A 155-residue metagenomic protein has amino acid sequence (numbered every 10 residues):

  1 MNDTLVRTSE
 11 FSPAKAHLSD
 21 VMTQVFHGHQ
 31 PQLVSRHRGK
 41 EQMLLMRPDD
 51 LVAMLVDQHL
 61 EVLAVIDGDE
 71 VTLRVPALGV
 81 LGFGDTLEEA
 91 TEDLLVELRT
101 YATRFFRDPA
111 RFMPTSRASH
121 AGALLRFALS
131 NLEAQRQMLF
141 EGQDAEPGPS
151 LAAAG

Functional and structural regions predicted by a protein language model:
M1-M22: Bateman/CBS regulatory modules and CBS-like beta-alpha motifs in cytosolic regions of diverse proteins
D3, D20-L60, E92-G155: Short, charged, surface-exposed hinge/linker loops at domain edges that act as mobile lids or interdomain connectors
V6, K40-E41, G79-L81: Short, mixed charged/polar active-site loops that provide acid/base catalysis or chelate metal/phosphate cofactors
A14, L73, A90: Hydrophobic pocket/interface hotspot
H17, D85-L87, D93: Short alpha-helical scaffold segments that flank and stabilize functional sites
D57-A77: Short aromatic-glycine-(Arg/Gly/Cys) micro-motifs in beta-strand/loop hairpins
P76-E88: A short, exposed loop/beta-hairpin motif centered on an aromatic-Gly-Thr core
